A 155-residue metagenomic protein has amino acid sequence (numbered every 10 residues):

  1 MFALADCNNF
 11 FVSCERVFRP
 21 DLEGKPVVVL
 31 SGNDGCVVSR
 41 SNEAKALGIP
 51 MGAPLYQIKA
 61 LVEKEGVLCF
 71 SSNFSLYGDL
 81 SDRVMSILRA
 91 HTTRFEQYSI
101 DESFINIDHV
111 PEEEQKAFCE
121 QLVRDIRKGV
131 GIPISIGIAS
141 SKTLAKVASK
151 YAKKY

Functional and structural regions predicted by a protein language model:
M1-Y155: Gly/Gly-Pro- and Ser/Thr-rich, intrinsically disordered tail segments characteristic of DNA damage-repair and tolerance
